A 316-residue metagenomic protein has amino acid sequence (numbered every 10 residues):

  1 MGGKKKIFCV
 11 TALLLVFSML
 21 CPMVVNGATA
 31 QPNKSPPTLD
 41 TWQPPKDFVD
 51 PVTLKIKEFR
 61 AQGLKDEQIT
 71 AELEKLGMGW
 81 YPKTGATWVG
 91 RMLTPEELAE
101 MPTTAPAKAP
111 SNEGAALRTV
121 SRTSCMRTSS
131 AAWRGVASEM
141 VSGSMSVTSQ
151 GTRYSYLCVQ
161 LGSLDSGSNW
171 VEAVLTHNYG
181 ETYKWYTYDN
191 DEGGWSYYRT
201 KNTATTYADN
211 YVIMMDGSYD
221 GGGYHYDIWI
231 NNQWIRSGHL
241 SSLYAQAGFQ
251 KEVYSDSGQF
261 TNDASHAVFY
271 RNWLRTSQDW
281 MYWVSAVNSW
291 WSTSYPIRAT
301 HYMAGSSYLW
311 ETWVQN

Functional and structural regions predicted by a protein language model:
G2-V10: Bacterial N-terminal signal peptides that target proteins for export
T11-P22: Bacterial N-terminal signal peptides
L20-P36: Sec-dependent signal peptide cleavage junction
P32-N316: Exposed, interaction-prone regions of secreted/extracellular proteins
